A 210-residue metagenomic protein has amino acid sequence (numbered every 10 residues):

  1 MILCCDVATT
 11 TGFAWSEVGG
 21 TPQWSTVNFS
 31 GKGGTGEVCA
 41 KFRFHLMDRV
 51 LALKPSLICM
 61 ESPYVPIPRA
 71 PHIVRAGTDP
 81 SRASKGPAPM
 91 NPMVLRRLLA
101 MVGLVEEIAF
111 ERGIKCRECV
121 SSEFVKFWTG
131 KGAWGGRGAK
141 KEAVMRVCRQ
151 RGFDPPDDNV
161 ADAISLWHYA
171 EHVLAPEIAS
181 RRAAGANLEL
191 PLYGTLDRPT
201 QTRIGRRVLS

Functional and structural regions predicted by a protein language model:
M1-S210: Phosphate- and other anionic-substrate recognition elements at nucleic-acid/protein interfaces
